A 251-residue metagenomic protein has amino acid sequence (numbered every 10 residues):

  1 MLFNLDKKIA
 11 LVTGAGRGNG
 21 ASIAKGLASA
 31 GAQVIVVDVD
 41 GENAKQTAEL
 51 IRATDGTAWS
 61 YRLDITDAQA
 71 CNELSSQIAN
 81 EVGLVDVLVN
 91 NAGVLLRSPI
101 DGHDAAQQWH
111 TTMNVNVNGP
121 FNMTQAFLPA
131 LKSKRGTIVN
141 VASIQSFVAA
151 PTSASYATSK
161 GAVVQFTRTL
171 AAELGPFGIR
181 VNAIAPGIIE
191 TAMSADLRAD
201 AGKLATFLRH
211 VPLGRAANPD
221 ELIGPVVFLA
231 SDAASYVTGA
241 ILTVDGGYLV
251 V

Functional and structural regions predicted by a protein language model:
F3-I35: Canonical Rossmann dinucleotide-binding motif of NAD(H)/NADP(H)-dependent dehydrogenases/reductases, specifically
L95-H110, T152-S155, A195-A199: Conserved mid-core segment of classical short-chain dehydrogenase/reductases
L95-S98, V148, L213, V226-V227 (+1 more regions): Short C-terminal tail/terminal secondary-structure segment of NAD(P)H-dependent dehydrogenase/reductase domains
T124, S159, T167: Active-site helix of classical SDR
S143: Residue(s) in the substrate-gating loop at a strand-loop-helix junction that position the organic substrate next
G175, R180, V237-G239: Short, small/polar-rich loop/turn modules that mediate ligand/substrate recognition or access, typified
A183, A205-A233, V237, G246: C-terminal helical subdomain
